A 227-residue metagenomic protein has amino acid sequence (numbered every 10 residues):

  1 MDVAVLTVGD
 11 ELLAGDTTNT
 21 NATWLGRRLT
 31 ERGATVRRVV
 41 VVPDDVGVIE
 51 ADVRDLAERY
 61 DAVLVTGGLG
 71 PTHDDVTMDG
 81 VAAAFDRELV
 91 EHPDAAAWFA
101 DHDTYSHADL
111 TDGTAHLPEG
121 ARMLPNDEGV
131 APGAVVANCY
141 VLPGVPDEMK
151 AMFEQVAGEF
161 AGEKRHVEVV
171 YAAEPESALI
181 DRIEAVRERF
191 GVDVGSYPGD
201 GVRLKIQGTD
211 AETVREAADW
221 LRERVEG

Functional and structural regions predicted by a protein language model:
M1-D44: Glycine-rich phosphate/diphosphate-binding loop of Rossmann-like nucleotide-binding domains
L6-T7, V65-G67, L142-P143, Y197: Short beta-strand segments
V8-D10, V65-L69, H73, T209: Glycine-rich beta-strand-to-loop/alpha-helix junction loops that act as flexible
E11, T17, L69-T72, A131 (+1 more regions): Gly/Ser/Thr-rich beta-alpha loop segments that engage phosphate groups in nucleotides
A14-T17, V48, H73, A178 (+1 more regions): Secondary-structure boundary/capping motif
T30, A83, E188: Short polybasic/polar patches that bind polyanions
A34-V41, V48-A51, E58, V63-V65 (+1 more regions): Proline/glycine-rich low-complexity loops and linkers
A137-R224: An accessory alpha-helical subdomain
